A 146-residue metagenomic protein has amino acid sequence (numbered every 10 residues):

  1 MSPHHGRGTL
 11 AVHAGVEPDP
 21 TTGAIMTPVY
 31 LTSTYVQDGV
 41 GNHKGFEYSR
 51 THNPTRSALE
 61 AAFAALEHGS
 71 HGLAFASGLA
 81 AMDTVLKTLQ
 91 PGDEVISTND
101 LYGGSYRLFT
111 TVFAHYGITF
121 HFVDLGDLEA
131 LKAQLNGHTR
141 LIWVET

Functional and structural regions predicted by a protein language model:
M1-N53, L59-A62: N-terminal "arm"/small-domain region of PLP-dependent enzymes with the aminotransferase-like
H4, T21-A24, A64-L66, T88 (+1 more regions): Solvent-exposed alpha-helices and their adjacent loops that cap or buttress functional pockets in soluble metabolic
G23, F63, A81, V95 (+1 more regions): Buried hydrophobic positions in well-ordered alpha/beta secondary-structure cores of metabolic enzymes
T34-D83, K87-T88, G104-T111: Conserved N-terminal alpha-helix of the aminotransferase class I/II PLP-enzyme fold
H68-G69, E94, L128, K132: Well-ordered alpha/beta subsegment
L73, E94-I96, R140: Conserved beta-strand elements of the Class I
K87-S105, V123-D124: Conserved PLP-anchoring active-site segment centered on the Schiff-base-forming lysine
T110-T146: PLP-dependent aminotransferase-class I/II
